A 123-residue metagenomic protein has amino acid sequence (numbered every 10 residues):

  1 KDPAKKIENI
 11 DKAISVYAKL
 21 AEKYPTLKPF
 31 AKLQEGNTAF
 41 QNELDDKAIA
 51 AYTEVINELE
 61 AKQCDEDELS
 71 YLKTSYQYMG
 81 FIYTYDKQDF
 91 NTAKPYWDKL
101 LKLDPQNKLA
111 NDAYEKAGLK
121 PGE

Functional and structural regions predicted by a protein language model:
K1-D2, L33-F40, F81-I82, K116: Residue-level recognition of tetratricopeptide repeat
I7, N42, D86-K87, P121: Structural motif corresponding to the intra-repeat A-B loop/turn of tetratricopeptide repeats
K19-Y24, E58-S70: Flexible helix-coil transition and linker loops at the boundaries of alpha-helical arrays
T26-K28, L72, Q106-N107: Residue-level recognition of tetratricopeptide repeat
E35, L72, Y78-F81, A93 (+1 more regions): Structural register within alpha-helical repeat arrays
